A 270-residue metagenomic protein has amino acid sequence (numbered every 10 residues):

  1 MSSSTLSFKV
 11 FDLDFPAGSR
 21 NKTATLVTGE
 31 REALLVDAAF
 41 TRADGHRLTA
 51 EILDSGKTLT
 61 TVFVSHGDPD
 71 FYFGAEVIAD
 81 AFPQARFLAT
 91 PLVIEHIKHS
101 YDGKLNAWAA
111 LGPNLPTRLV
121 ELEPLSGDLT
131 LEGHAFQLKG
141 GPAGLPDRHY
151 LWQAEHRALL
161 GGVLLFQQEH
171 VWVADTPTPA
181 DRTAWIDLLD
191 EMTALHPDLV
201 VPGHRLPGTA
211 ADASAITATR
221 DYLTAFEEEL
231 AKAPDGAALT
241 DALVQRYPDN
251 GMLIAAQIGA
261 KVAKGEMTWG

Functional and structural regions predicted by a protein language model:
S3-D54, Y150-G162: Conserved beta-strand hairpin/beta-sheet module of binuclear metal-dependent hydrolase folds, prominently
S4-L13, W108-L111, T130-A135: Short Pro/Gly-enriched beta-strand edge/turn motifs at strand-loop
V27, D37, I52, H66 (+6 more regions): Divalent metal-coordination and catalytic microenvironments
V27, S126-L131: Short acidic-hydrophobic surface loop/beta-edge motif
V36-A38, T60-D68, L88-P91, L159-G162 (+1 more regions): Active-site neighborhood of phospho(di)ester-bond hydrolases with catalytic His/Asp-centered motifs
F40-T41, A135, P142-A143, R148-T217 (+1 more regions): Metallo-beta-lactamase
L53-D128: Active-site HxH/HxHxD metal-binding segment of metal-dependent hydrolases
H96, A194-L199, P207-G270: Accessory terminal helices/loops
